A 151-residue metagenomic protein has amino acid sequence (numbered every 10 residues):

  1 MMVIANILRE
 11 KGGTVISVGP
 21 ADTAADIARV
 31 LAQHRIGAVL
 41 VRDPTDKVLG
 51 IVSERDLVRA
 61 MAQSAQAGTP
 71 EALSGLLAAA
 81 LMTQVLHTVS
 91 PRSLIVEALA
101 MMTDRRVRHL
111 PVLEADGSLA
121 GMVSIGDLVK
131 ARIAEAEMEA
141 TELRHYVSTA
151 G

Functional and structural regions predicted by a protein language model:
M1, D26, T69-A72, V112-G117: Short hydrophobic/aromatic-rich motifs at helix boundaries and adjacent loops
M1-G13, S53-T88, L94-T103, I125-G151: Tandem CBS (Bateman) regulatory domains
G12-V39, D46-V48, V52, D56-A67: N-terminal first-folded block
S17-R35, V41-R42, T88-R106, L113: The conserved cystathionine-beta-synthase
L31-H34, V39-D56, M102, L110-L128: A glycine-centered beta-loop-beta connector
